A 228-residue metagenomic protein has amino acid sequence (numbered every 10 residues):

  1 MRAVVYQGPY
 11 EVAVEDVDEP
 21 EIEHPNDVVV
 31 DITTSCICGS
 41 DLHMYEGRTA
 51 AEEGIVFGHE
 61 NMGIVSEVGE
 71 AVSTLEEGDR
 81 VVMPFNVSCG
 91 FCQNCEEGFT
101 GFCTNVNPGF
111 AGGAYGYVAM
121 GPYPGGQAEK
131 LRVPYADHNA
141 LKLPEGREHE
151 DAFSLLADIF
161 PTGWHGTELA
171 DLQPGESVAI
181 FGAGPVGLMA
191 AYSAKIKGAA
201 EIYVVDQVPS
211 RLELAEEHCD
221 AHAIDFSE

Functional and structural regions predicted by a protein language model:
R2, D27-V29, S177: Residues that mark the start of a beta-strand
E11-E19: Short glycine/threonine/proline-enriched tight-turn/helix- or strand-capping micro-motif at secondary-structure
P20-C36, E46-E96, G101, Y123-P124 (+1 more regions): Glycine-rich beta-strand-centered segment in the early N-terminal region that forms part of a ligand/cofactor-binding
F91-F181: NAD(P)H dinucleotide-binding glycine-rich loop of Rossmann-like/cofactor-binding domains, especially the beta1-alpha1
S177-A183, K195-E228: Adenosine-nucleotide cofactor-binding segment
G187-L188: N-terminal Rossmann-fold NAD(P) dinucleotide-binding loop
